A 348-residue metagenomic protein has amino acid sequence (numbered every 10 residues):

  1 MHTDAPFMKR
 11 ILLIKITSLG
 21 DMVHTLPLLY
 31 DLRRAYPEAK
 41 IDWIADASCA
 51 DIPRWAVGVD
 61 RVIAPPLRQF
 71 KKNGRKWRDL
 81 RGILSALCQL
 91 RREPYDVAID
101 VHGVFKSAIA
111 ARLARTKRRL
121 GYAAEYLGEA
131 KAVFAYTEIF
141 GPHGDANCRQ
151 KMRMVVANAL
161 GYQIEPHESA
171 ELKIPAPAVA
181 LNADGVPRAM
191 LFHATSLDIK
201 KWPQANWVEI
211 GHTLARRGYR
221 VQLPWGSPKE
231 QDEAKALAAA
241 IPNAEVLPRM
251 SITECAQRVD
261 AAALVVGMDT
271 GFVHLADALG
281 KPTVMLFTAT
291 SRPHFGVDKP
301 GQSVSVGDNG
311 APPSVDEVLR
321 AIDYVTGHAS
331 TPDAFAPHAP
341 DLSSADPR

Functional and structural regions predicted by a protein language model:
M1-R348: Catalytic machinery of carbohydrate-active enzymes, primarily nucleotide-sugar-dependent glycosyltransferases
